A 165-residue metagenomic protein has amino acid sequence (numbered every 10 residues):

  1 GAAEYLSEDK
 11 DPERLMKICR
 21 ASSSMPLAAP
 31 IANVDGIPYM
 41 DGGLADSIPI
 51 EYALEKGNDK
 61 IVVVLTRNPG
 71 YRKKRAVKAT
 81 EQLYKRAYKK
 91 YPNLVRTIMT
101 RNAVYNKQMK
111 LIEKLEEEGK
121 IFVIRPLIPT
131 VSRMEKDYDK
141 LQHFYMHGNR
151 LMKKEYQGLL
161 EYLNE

Functional and structural regions predicted by a protein language model:
G1-E165: Patatin-like phospholipase
